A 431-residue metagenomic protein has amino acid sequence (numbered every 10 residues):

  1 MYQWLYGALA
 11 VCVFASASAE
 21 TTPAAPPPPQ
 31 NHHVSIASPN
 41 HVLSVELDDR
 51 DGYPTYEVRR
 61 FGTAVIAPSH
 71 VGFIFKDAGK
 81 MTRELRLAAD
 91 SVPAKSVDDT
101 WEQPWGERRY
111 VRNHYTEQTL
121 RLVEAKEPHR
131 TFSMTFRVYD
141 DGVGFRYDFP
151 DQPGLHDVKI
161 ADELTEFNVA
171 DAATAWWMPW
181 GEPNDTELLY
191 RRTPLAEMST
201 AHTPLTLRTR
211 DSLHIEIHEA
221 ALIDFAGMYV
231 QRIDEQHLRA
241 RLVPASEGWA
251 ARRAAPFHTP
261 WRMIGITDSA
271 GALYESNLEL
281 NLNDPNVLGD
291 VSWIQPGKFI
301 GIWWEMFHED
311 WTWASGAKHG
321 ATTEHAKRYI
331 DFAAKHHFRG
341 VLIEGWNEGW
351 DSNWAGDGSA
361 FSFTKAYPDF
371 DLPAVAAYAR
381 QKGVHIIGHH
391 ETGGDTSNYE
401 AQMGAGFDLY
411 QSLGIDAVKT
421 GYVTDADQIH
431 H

Functional and structural regions predicted by a protein language model:
M1-W4: Positively charged n-region of N-terminal signal peptides that target proteins for export
Y6-S16: Bacterial N-terminal signal peptides
A17-A24: Boundary at the C-terminal end of the N-terminal hydrophobic targeting segment
P26-G289: N-terminal accessory beta-strand-rich subdomains and adjacent acidic, glycine-rich linkers that precede catalytic cores
Y147, A333, G421: Conserved, mostly hydrophobic/aromatic
A254-H336, G340: An acidic-aromatic substrate-binding cleft motif
E344-H431: Aromatic- and carboxylate-enriched substrate-binding clefts and catalytic-loop regions of carbohydrate-active enzymes
